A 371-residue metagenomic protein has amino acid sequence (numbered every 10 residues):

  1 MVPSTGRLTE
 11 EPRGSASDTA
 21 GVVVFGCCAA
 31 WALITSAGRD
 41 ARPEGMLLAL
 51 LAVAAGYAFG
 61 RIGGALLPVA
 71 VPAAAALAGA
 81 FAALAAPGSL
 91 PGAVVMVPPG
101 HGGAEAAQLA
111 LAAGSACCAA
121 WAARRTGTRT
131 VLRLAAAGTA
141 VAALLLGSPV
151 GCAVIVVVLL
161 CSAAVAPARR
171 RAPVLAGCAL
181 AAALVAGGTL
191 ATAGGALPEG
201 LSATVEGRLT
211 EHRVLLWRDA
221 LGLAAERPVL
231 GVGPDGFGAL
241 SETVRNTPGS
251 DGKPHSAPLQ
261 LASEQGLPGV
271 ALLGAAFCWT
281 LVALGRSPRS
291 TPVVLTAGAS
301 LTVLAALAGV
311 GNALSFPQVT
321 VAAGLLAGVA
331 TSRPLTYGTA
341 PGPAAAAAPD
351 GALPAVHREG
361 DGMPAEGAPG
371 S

Functional and structural regions predicted by a protein language model:
V2-G63, A74-A80: A structural signal for hydrophobic alpha-helical transmembrane segments in multi-pass membrane proteins
S15-D18, Q265-V303: Hydrophobic transmembrane alpha-helices and their immediate junctions
G21-A29, A55-A166: Alpha-helical transmembrane segments of multi-pass inner-membrane proteins
G26-A32, A299-S371: Transmembrane alpha-helices of multi-pass inner-membrane enzymes
A49-A54, A153-A164, C278, V321-A327: Hydrophobic transmembrane alpha-helices of multi-pass, membrane-embedded glycosylation machinery
A83-L84, A166-R208, L221-G222: A membrane-periplasm/extracellular boundary helix in multi-pass inner-membrane enzymes that assemble envelope glycans
V95-G114, A262-G266, N312-A323: Membrane-interface micro-motifs in multi-pass membrane enzymes
E211, L230-Q265: Long extracytoplasmic/lumenal interhelical loops at the membrane interface of multi-pass membrane proteins
